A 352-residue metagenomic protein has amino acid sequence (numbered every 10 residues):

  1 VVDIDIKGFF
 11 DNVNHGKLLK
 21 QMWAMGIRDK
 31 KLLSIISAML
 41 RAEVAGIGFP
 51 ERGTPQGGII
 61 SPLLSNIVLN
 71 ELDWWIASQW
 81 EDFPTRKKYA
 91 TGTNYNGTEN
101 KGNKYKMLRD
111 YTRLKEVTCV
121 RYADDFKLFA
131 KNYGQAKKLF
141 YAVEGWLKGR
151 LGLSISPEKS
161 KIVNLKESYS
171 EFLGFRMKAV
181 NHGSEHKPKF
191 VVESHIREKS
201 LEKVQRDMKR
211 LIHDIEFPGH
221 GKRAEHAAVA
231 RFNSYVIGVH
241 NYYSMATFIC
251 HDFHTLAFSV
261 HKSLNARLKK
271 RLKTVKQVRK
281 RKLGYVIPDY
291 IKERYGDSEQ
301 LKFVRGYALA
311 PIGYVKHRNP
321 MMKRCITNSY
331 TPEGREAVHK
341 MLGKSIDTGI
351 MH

Functional and structural regions predicted by a protein language model:
V1-P157, I162-L165, Y169: Conserved polymerase palm-domain catalytic core
A24, D214-F217, N241-M245: General structural signal for alpha-helix termini and helix-helix connectors
I27, P218-H226: Short, mixed-charge amphipathic alpha-helical segments
K30, I67-N70, E198, E202 (+1 more regions): Alpha-helix N-cap/helix-start motif at coil-to-helix transitions, marked by capping-box chemistry
R41, G46-I47, L151-G221, V236-I237: A conserved non-catalytic segment of reverse transcriptases and RNA-directed RNA polymerases corresponding to the late
D110-R113, R223-A227: Short, solvent-exposed segments of well-ordered alpha helices
H226-I287: Non-catalytic, peripheral interaction segments enriched in hydrophobic/basic residues
L256, L268-H352: Extended C-terminal regions of large enzymes
